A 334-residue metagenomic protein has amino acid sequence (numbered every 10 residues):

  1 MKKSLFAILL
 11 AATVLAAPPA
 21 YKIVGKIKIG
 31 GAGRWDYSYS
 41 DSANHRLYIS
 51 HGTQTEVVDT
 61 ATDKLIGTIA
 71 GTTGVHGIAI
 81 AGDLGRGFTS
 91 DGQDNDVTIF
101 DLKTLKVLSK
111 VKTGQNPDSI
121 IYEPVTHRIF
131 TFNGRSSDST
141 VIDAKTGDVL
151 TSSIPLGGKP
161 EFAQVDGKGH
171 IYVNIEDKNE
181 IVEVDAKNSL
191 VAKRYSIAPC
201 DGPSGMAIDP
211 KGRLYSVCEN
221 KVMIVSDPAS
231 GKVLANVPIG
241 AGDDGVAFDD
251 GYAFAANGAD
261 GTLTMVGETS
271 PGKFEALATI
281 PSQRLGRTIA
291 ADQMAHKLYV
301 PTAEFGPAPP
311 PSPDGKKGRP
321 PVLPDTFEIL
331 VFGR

Functional and structural regions predicted by a protein language model:
S4-T13: Sec-dependent N-terminal signal peptides
A12-R334: Predominantly soluble domains enriched in secretory-pathway, periplasmic, or organellar proteins
